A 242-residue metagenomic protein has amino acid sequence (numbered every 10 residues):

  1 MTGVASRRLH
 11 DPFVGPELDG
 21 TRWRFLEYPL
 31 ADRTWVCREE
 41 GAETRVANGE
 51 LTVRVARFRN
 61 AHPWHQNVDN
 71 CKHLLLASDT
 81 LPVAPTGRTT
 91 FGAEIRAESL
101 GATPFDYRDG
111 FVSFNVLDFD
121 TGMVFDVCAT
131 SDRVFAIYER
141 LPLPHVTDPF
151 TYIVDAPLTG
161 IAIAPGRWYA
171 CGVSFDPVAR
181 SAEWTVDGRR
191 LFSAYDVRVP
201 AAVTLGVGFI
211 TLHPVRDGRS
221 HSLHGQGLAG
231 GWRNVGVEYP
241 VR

Functional and structural regions predicted by a protein language model:
M1-R38: Extracellular carbohydrate-recognition regions
G3-P16, V55-P63, P85-D106, P144-T147 (+1 more regions): Ligand-recognition surfaces built from glycine- and aromatic
F13, R167-F175, A182-W184: Short tryptophan-centered beta-strand motifs in secreted/extracellular beta-sheet-rich domains of glycan-recognition
E27, D32-V146: Secretory/extracellular carbohydrate-interaction modules and structurally similar beta-sandwich "look-alikes"
C128-T130, S174-V178: Short beta-strand micro-motifs enriched in acidic
P144-S174: Short, aromatic/His-centered strand-loop micro-motif at the edge of beta-sheets
